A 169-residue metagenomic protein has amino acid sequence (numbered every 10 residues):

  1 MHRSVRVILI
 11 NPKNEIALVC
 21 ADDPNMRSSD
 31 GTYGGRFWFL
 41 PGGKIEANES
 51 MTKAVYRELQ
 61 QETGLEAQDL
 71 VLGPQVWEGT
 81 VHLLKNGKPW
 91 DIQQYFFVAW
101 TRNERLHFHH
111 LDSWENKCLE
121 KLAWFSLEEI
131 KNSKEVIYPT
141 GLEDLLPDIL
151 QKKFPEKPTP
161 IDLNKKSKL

Functional and structural regions predicted by a protein language model:
M1, W90-Q93, N116-L119: A short, structural micro-pattern
M1-L40: N-terminal strand-loop-strand
L9, C20, V98-W100, A123-E129: Short, well-ordered beta-strand micro-motif
K13-I16, P24-N25, E46, E78-V81 (+1 more regions): Short, charged/polar surface micro-motifs in flexible loops or helix N-caps
G35-W38, N103-L169: Nudix hydrolase/Nudix homology domain
L40-Q75: The catalytic Nudix box helix
T80-H109, A123: Active-site-adjacent beta-strand/loop module that shapes the phosphate/pyrophosphate-binding cleft
